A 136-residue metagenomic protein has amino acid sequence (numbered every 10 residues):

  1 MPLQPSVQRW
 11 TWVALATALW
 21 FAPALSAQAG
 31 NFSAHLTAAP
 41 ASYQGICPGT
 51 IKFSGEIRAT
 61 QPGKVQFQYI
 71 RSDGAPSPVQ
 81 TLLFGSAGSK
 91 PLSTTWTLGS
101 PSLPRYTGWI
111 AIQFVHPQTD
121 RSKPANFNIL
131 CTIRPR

Functional and structural regions predicted by a protein language model:
M1, T17, F84-A87: A signal for specific C-terminal beta-sheet/loop modules enriched in small/flexible residues with GP/PG/PP motifs
P2-A14: Bacterial N-terminal signal peptides that target proteins for export
W12-A22: Bacterial N-terminal signal peptides
A27-R136: Extended, solvent-exposed regions of the mature portions of secreted/cell-surface glycoproteins
